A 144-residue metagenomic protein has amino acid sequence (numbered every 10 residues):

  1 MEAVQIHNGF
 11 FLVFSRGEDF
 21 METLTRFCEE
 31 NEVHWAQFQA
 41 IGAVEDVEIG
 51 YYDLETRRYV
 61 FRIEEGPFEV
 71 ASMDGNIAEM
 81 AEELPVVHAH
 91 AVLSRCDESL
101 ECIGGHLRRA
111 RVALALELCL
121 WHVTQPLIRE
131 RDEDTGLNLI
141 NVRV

Functional and structural regions predicted by a protein language model:
M1-H88, R95-V144: N-terminal intrinsically disordered, cationic/polar leader segments that include organellar targeting peptides
